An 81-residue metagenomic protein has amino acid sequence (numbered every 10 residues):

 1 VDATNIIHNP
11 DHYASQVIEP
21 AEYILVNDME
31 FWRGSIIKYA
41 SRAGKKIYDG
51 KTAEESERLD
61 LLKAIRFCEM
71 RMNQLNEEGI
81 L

Functional and structural regions predicted by a protein language model:
V1-L81: Intrinsically disordered, low-complexity regulatory regions that flank transcription factor DNA-binding cores
